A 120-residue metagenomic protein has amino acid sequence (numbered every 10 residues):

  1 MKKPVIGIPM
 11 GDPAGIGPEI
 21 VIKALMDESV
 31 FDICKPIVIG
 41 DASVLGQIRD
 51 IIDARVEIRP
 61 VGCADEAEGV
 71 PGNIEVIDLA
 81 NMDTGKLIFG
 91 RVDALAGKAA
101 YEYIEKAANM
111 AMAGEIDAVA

Functional and structural regions predicted by a protein language model:
M1-V119: Contiguous, glycine/small-aliphatic-enriched amphipathic segments in soluble metabolic enzymes
